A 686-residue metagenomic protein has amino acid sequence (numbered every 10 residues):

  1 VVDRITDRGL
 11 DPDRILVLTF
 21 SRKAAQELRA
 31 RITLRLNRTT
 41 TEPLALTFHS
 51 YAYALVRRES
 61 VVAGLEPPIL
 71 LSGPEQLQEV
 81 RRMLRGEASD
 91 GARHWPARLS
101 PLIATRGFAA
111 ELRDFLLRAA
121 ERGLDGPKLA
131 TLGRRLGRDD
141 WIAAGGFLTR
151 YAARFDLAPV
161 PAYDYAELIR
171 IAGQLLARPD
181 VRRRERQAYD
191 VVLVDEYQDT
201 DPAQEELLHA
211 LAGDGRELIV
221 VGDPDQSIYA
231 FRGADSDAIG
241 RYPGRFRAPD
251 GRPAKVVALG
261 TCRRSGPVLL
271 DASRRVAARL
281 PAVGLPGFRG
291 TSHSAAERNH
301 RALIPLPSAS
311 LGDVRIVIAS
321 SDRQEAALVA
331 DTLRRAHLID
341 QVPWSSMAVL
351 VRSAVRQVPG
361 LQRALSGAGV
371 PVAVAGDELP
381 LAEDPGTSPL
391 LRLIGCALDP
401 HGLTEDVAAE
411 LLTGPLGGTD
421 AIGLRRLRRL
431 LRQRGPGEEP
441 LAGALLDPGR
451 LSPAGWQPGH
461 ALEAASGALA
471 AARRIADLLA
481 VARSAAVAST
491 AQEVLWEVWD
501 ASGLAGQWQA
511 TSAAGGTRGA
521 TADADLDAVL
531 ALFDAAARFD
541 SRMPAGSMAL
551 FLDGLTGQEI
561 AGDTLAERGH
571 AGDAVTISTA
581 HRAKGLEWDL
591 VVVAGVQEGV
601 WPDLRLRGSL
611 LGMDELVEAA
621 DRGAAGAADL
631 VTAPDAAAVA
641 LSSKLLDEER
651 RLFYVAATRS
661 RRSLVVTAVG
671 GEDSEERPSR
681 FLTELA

Functional and structural regions predicted by a protein language model:
V1, R14-L16, L99-L193, P202-L207 (+5 more regions): Accessory N-terminal region flanking or inserted into the helicase ATPase core in nucleic-acid motor proteins
V1-L34, E42, Q187, L193-V194 (+7 more regions): Conserved motor-region signature of P-loop NTPase helicases/translocases
P12-R14, T19-D114, D237-D250, R425: Conserved P-loop NTPase-based nucleic-acid remodeling module centered on helicase motor cores
L18, L70-G73, L102-R106, R134-W141 (+13 more regions): Conserved phosphate/pyrophosphate-binding and hydrolysis machinery centered on Walker-type P-loop NTPases, extending
G73, Q174-L175, D322-V329, L645-L646: A conditional alpha-helix N-cap/helix-loop micro-motif detector
Q76-R81, R85, L270, E405 (+1 more regions): An amphipathic alpha-helix signature
V80, L116, P179, L269 (+7 more regions): A residue-level signal for conserved active-site and pocket-lining positions in enzyme catalytic cores
R118-E121, G137-D140, V355-V358, Q362-A364 (+3 more regions): Conserved helicase C-terminal RecA-like lobe
